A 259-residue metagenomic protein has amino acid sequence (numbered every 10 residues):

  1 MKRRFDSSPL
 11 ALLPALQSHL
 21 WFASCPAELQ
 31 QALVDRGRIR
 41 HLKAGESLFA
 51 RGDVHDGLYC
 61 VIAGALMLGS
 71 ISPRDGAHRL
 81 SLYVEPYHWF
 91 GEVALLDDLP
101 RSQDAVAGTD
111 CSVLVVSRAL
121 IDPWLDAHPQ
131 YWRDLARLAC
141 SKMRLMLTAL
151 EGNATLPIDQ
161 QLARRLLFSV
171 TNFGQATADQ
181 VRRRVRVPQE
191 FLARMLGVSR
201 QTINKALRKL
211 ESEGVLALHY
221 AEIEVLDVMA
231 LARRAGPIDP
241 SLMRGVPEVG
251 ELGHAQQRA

Functional and structural regions predicted by a protein language model:
M1-A44, E85-H88, A94-L95: Cyclic nucleotide-binding regulatory module and flanking cytosolic helices
M1-L12, L29, V93-A94, L138-K142 (+4 more regions): Long cytosolic regulatory regions associated with cyclic-nucleotide signaling
L29, S81-C140, R144: Cyclic-nucleotide recognition modules
E46-T109: Cyclic nucleotide-binding regulatory domains
L58, Y83, V115, R186 (+1 more regions): Short aromatic/basic micro-patch
G108, D126-G197: Polybasic "coupling" helices that flank or enter modular domains
S169-A259: Phosphate-/nucleic-acid-contacting segments
